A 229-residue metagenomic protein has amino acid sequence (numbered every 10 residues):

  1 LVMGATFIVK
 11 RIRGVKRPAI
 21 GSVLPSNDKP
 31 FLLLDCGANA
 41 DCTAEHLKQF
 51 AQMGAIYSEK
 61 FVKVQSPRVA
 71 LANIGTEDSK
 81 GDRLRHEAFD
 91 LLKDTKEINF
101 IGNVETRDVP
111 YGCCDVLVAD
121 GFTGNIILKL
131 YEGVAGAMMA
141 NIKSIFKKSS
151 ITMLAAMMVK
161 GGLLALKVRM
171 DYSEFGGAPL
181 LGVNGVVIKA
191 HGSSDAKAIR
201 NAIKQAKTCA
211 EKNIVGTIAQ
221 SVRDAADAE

Functional and structural regions predicted by a protein language model:
L1-R11, V15-F50, E59, R85-L92 (+1 more regions): N-terminal loops that bind phosphate or other acidic moieties and the adjacent beta-alpha structural core
A5-A19, V23-L33, C113-L117, G121-A228: Glycine-rich phosphate/nucleotide-binding loop
S22, T106-R107: Short, flexible, glycine/charge-rich loop motifs used to bind or transfer phosphoryl groups or to couple energy/partner
L32-D35, R68-N73, D120: Short beta-strands and strand-loop turn motifs
C36-A40, T76-D78, I188, G192-S193: Short beta-strand and adjoining strand-loop segment in the mid-core of the Rossmann-like NAD(P)-dependent dehydrogenase
A40-T106, D115: Glycine-rich phosphate/diphosphate-binding loop of Rossmann-like nucleotide-binding domains
P110: N-terminal small/polar loop signature for handling phosphorylated ligands or for N-terminal nucleophile
